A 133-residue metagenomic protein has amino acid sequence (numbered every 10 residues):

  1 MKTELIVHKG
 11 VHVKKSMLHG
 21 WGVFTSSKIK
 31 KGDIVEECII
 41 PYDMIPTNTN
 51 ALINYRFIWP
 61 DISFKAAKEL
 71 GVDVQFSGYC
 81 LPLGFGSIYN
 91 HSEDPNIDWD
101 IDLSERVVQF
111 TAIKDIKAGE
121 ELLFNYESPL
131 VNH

Functional and structural regions predicted by a protein language model:
M1-H133: Conserved catalytic SET/PR domain of SAM-dependent protein methyltransferases, capturing the structural core that binds
